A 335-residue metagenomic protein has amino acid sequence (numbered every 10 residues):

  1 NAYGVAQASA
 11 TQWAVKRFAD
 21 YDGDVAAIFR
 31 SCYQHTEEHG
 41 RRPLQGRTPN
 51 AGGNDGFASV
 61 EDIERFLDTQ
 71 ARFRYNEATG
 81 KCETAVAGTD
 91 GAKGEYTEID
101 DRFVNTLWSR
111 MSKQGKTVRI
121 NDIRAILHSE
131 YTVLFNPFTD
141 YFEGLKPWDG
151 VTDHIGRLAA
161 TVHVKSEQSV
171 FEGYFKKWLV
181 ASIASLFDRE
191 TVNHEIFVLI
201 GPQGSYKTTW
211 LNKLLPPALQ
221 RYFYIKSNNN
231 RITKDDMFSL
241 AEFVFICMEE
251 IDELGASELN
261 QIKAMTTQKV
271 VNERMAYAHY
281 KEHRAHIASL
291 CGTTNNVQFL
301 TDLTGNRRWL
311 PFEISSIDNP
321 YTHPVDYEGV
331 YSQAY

Functional and structural regions predicted by a protein language model:
N1-H154, S166-G173: N-terminal nucleic-acid engagement/recognition segments and initiation subdomains in replication, restriction
S129-A241: P-loop NTPase catalytic core of nucleic-acid-dependent motor ATPases
D235-A241, M275-T293: AAA+/SF3 P-loop NTPase mechanochemical coupling elements
F243-T267, L300-G305: Conserved AAA+/SF3 P-loop NTPase catalytic/coupling segment centered on the Walker-B
I246-E249, R274, I287-N295, P311-F312: Structural recognition of the conserved hydrophobic beta-strand(s) that form the central parallel beta-sheet of P-loop
L259-E282: Conserved catalytic/switch belt of AAA+ P-loop NTPases
L300-N319: A short helix-turn-beta junction within AAA+ P-loop NTPase domains corresponding to the substrate/partner-engaging
I314-Y335: C-terminal, non-catalytic macromolecule-binding modules
